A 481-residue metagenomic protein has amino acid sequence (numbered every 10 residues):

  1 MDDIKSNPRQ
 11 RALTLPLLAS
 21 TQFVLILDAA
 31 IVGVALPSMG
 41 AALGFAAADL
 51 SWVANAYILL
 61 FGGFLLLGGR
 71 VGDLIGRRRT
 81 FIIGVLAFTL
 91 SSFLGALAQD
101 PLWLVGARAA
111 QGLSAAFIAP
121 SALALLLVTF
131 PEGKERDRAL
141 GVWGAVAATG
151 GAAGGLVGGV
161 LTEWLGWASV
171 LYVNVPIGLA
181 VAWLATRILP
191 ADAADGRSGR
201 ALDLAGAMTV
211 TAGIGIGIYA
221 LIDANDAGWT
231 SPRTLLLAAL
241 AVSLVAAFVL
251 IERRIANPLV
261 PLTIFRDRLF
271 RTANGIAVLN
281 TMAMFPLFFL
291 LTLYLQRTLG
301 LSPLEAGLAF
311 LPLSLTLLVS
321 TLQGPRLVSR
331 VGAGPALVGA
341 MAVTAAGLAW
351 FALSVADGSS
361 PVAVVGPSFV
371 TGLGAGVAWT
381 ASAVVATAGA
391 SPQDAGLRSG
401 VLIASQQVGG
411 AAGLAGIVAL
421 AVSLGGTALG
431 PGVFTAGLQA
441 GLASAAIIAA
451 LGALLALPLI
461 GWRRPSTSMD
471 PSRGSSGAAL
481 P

Functional and structural regions predicted by a protein language model:
M1-Q10, A194-G199, L459-P481: Intrinsic disorder in cytosolic terminal tails and internal cytosolic loops of multi-pass membrane transporters
D2-R187, Q323-G324, V331, L337 (+4 more regions): Transmembrane-helix bundle of Major Facilitator Superfamily
R11-L27, V32-L36, A47, P232-L244 (+2 more regions): 12-transmembrane solute porter fold
L25, A54-Y57, F61, F88 (+11 more regions): Structural signature of transmembrane alpha-helices in multi-pass secondary transporters
D49, L102-A110, G166-V173, R200-D203 (+3 more regions): Interfacial loop-to-helix junctions that mark the boundaries of transmembrane helices in multi-pass membrane
L123, V175-A194, T211-D223, L240-I255 (+1 more regions): C-terminal membrane-cytosol helix-exit motif in multi-pass small-molecule transporters
T149-L165, G215, Y219, V408-T427: A gly/Pro-rich, aromatic-decorated transmembrane alpha-helix motif that marks the paired, flexible gating helices
W167-M208, A256, R266, P481: Conserved aromatic/hydrophobic "specificity hotspots" at molecular recognition or selectivity sites
